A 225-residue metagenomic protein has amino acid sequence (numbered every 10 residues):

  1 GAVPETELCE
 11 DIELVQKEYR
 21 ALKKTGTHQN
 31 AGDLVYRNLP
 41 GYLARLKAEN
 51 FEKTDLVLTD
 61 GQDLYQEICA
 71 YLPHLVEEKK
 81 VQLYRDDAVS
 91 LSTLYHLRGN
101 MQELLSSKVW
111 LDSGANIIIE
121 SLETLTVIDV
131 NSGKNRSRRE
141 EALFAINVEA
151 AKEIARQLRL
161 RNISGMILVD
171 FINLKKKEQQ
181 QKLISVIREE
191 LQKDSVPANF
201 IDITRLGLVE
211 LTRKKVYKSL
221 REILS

Functional and structural regions predicted by a protein language model:
G1-I117, L122, N199, R205-S225: OB-fold/S1-family RNA-binding modules
V15, S113-S225: Conserved glycine-centered short motifs in functionally critical loops
